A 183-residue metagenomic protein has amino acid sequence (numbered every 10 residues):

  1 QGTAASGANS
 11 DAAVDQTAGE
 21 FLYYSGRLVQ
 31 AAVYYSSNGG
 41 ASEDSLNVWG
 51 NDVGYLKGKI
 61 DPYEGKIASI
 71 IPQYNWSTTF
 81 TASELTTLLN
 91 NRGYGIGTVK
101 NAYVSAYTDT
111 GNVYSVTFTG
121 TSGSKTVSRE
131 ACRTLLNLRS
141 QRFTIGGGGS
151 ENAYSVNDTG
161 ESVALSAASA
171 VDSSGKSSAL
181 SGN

Functional and structural regions predicted by a protein language model:
Q1-N183: Conserved, single-site charged/polar hotspot
